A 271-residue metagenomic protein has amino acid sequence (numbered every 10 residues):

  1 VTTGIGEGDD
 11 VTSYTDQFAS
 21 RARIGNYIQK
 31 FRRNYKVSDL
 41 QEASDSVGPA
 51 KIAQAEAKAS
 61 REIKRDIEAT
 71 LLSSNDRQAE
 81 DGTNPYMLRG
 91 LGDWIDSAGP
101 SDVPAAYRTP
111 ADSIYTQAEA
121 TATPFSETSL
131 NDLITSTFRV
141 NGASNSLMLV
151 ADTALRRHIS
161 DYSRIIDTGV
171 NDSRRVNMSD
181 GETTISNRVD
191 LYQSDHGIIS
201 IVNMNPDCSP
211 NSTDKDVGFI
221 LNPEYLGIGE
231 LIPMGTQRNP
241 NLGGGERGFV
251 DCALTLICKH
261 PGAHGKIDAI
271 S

Functional and structural regions predicted by a protein language model:
V1-S271: Flexible, glycine/threonine- and acidic-rich loop/arm segments that mediate assembly and lattice contacts in viral
